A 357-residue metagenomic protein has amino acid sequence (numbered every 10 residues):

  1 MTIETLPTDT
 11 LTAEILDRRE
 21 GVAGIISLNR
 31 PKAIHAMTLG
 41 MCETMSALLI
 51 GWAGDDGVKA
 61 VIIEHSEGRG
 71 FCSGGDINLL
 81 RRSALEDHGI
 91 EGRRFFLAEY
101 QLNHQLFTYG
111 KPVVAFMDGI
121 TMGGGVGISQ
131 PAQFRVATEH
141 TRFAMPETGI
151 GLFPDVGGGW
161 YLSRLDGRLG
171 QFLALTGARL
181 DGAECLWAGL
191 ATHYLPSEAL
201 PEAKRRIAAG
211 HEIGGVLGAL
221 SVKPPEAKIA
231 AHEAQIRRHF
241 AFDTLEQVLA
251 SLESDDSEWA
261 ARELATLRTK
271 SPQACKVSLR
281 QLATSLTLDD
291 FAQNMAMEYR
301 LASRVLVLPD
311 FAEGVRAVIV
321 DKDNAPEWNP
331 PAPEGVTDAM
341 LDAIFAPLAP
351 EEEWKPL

Functional and structural regions predicted by a protein language model:
M1-E64, H104, K355-L357: Conserved CoA-thioester-binding segment of acyl-CoA-metabolizing enzymes
I63, D76, I128-S129, E184-C185 (+2 more regions): Hydrophobic/aromatic residues within transmembrane alpha-helices of multi-pass small-molecule transporters
H65-A98, G151: Glycine- (often His-adjacent) and acidic-residue-rich active-site loop that binds/positions the CoA thioester
L106-I150, F172-A178, G182: Glycine-rich beta-to-alpha active-site loop
A132-P154, G189-K204: Gly/Pro- and small hydrophobic-enriched strand-loop and loop-to-helix capping segments that sit at the rims
G157-E212: Contiguous mid-protein beta-loop-alpha structural module that forms a pocket-lining wall or clamp of enzyme active
L190-K270: Amphipathic alpha-helical blocks and their helix-capping loop/short-beta junctions
L252-A261, L267-L357: Long, low-complexity C-terminal extensions of enzymes
